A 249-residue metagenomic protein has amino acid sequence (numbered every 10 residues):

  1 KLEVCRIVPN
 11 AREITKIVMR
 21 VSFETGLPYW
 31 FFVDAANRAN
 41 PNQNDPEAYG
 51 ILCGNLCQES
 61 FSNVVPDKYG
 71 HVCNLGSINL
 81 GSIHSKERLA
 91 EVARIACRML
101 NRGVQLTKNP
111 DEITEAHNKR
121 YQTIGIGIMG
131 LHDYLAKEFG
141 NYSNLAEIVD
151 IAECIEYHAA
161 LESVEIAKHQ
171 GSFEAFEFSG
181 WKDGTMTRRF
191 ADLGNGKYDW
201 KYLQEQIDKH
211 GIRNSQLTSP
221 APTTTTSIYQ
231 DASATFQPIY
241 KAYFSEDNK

Functional and structural regions predicted by a protein language model:
K1-K249: Long, C-terminal-biased catalytic regions of enzyme "large/alpha" subunits
